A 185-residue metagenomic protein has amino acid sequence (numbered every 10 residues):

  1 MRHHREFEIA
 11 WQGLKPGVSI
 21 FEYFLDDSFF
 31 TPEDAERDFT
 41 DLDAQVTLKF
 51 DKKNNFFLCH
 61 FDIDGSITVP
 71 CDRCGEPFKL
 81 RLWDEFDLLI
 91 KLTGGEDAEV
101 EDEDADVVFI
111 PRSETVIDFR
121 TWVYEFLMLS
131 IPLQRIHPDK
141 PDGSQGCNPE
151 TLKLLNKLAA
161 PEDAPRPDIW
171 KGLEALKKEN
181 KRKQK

Functional and structural regions predicted by a protein language model:
M1-L14, L89-K185: Charge-rich, low-complexity linker and terminal segments
M1-P70: A positional/architectural concept
F24, K49, D87-L89, S130: Residues in well-ordered beta-strands of folded domains
C74: Conformational-control "hinges and anchors"
F78: Cys/His-rich microdomains that often coordinate metals
R81-D84: Short Cys/His-rich "knuckle" micro-motifs
